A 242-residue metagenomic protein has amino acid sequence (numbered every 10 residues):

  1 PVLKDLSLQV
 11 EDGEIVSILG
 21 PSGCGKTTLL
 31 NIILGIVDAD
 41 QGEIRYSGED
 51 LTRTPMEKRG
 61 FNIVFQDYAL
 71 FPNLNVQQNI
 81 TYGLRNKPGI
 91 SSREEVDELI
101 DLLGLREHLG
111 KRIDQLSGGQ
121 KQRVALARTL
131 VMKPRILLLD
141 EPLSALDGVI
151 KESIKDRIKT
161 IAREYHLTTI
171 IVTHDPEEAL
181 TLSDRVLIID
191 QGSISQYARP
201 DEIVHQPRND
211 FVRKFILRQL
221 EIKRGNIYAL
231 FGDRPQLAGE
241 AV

Functional and structural regions predicted by a protein language model:
L19-P21: The feature captures the beta-strand-to-loop junction immediately N-terminal to the Walker
L34: Helix-to-loop junction immediately C-terminal to a conserved catalytic motif
D50, S91-H108, T160: Conserved ABC ATPase "signature" region
R112-L116, Q120: Conserved ABC ATPase signature
V131-R135: A short, proline-enriched helix->beta-strand linker immediately N-terminal to the Walker B motif in ABC-type P-loop
Y197-A198, Q206: ABC ATPase "signature
